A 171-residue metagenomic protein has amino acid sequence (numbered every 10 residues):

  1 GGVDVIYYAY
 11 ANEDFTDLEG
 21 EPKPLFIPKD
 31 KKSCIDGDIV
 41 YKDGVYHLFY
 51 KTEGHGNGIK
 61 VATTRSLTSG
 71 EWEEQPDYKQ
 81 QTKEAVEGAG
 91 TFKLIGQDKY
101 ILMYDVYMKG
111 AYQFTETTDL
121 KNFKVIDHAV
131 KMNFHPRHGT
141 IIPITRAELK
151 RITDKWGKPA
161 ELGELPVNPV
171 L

Functional and structural regions predicted by a protein language model:
G1-A85, L94-L171: Beta-rich carbohydrate-recognition and catalytic domains
